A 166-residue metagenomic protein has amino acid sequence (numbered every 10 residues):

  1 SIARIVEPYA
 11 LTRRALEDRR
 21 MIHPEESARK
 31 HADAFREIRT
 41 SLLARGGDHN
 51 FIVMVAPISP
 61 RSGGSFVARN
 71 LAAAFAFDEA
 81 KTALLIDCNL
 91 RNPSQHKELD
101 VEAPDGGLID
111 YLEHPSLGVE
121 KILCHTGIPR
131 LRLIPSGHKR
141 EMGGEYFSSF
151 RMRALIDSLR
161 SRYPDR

Functional and structural regions predicted by a protein language model:
S1-R166: P-loop NTP-binding module
